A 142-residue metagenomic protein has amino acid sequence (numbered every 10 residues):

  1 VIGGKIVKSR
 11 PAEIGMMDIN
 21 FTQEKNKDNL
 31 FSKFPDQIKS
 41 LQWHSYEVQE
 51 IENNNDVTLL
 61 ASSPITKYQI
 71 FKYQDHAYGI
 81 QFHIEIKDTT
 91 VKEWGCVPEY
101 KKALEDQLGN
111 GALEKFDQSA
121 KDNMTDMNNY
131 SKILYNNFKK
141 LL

Functional and structural regions predicted by a protein language model:
V1-D28: Cysteine-nucleophile active-site neighborhood
E13, Q42, Q81: Short aromatic/basic micro-patch
M16, Q42-W43, W94, F138: Tryptophan-centric aromatic hotspots in well-structured domains and transmembrane helices
D18-N20, K72, Q81: Short, well-ordered beta-strand micro-motif
F21, Y73, T90-W94: Short aromatic-enriched loop/helix-cap "lid" or pocket-rim segments at secondary-structure transitions that line
K27, F31-D75, I84: Catalytic beta-strand/loop cores that center a nucleophilic Ser/Cys/Thr and support acyl-enzyme chemistry
I86-L142: Acyltransferase
